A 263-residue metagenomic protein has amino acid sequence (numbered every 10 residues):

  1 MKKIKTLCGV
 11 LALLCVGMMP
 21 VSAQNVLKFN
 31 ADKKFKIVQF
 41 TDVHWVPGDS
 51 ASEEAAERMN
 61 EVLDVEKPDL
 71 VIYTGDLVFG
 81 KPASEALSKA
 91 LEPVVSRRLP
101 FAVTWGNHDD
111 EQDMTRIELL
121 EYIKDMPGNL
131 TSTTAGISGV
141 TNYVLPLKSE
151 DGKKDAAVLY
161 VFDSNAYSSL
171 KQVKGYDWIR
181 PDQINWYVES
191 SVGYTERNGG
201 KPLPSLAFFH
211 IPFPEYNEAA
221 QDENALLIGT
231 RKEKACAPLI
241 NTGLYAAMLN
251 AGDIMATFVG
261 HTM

Functional and structural regions predicted by a protein language model:
C8-G17: Bacterial N-terminal signal peptides
S22-P93: N-terminal active-site segment of His-dependent metallophosphoesterases
K34-P47, A156-A166, F208: Active-site-proximal beta-strand elements of phosphoester/diester hydrolases
V38-A56, L77-E85, E111, I117 (+3 more regions): Acidic/histidine-rich helix-loop elements that form or flank divalent-metal/phosphate-binding sites at the catalytic
D42, M59, V71, D76 (+6 more regions): Divalent metal-coordination and catalytic microenvironments
V46-G48, F79-S84, V103-M114, Y167-L170 (+3 more regions): Active-site environment of divalent metal-dependent phosphoester hydrolases
K67-D69, V158-Y160, V173-T262: His/acidic metal-ligating clusters that form di-metal
S88-G200: Extended active-site neighborhood of metal-dependent phosphoesterases/phosphodiesterases
